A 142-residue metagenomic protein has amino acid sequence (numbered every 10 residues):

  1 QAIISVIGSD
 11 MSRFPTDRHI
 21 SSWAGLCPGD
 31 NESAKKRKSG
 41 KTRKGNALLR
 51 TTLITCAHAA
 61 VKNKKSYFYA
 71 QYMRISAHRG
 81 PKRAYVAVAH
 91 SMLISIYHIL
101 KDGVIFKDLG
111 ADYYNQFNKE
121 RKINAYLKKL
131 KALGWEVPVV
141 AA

Functional and structural regions predicted by a protein language model:
Q1-V86, Q116-F117: Phosphate-backbone recognition surface of nucleic-acid-processing proteins
A34-S39, Q71-I75, R79-H90, S95-A142: Low-complexity, acidic/Ser/Thr- and charged residue-rich accessory regions of DNA metabolism proteins
